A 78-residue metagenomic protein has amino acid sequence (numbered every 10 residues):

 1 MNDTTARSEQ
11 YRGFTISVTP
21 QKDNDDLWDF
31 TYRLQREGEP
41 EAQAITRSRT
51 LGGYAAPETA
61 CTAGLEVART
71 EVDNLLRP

Functional and structural regions predicted by a protein language model:
M1-T19: Negatively charged, low-complexity tracts enriched in Asp/Glu with abundant Ser/Thr
N2, N24-W28, T70-V72: Intrinsic disorder/low-complexity signal
G13-T15, A42, G64, R69: Low-complexity, intrinsically disordered short peptide segments enriched in small/polar/basic residues
T19-L51: A short, structured beta-strand/loop element
S48-P78: Acidic, low-complexity intrinsically disordered segments
